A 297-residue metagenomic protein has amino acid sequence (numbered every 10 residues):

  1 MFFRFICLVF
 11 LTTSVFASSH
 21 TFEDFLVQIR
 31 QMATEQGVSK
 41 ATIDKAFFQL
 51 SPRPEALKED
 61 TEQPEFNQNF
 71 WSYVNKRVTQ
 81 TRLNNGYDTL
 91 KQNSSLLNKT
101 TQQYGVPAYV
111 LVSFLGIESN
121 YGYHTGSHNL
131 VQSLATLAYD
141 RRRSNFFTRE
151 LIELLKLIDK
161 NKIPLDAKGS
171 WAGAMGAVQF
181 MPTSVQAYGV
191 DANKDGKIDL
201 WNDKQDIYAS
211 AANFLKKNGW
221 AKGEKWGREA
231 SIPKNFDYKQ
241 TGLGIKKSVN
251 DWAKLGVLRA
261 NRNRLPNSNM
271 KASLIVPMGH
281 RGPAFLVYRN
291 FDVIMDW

Functional and structural regions predicted by a protein language model:
M1-V9: Sec-dependent signal peptide recognition, specifically the positively charged N-region followed immediately by
T12-V15: N-terminal signal peptide c-region/cleavage motif recognized by signal peptidases
S19-Y104: An acidic, Gly/Ser/Thr/Pro-rich helix-cap/linker signature
A33, D44-P52, G105-G122, L154-I158 (+1 more regions): Short, functionally critical alpha-helical segments immediately adjacent to catalytic or ligand/cofactor-binding
Q36, P233-W297: C-terminal soluble interaction/assembly domains
P52-E59, S119-H128, D140-S144, K160-D166 (+3 more regions): Secretory-pathway/luminal and periplasmic proteins that interact with or process carbohydrate-rich
N129-A138, L151, M175-V190, A211: Substrate-binding/active-site groove segments that recognize and process beta-1,4-linked N-acetyl-hexosamine
A192-L200: Acidic, glycine-anchored loop motifs typical of Ca2+
